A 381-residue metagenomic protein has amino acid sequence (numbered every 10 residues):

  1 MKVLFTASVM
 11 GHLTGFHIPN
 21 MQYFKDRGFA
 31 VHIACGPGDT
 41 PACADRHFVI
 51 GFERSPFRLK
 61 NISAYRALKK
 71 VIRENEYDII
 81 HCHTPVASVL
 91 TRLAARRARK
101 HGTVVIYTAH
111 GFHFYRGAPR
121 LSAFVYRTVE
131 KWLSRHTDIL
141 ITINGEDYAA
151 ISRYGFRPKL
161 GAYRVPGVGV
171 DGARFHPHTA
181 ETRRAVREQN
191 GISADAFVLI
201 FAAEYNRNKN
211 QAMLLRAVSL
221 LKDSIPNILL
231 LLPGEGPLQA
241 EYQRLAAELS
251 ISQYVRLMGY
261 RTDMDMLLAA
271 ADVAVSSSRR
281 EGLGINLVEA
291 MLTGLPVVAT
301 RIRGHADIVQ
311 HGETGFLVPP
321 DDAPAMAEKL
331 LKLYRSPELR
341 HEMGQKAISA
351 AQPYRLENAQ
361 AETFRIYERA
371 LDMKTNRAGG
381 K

Functional and structural regions predicted by a protein language model:
F48-V49, K131-E181: Donor nucleotide-sugar binding/catalytic pocket of nucleotide-sugar-dependent glycosyltransferases
A67, H176-I192, L339: A short helix/loop element that forms part of the nucleotide-sugar donor recognition site in Leloir-type
A185-E188, A325, K332, L339-P353 (+2 more regions): A short, well-ordered alpha-helix in the C-terminal region of glycosyltransferases
S193-K209, L215-V218: Conserved donor-binding/catalytic core segment of Leloir-type glycosyltransferases
Q243-G259: Nucleotide-activated donor-binding/catalytic signature segment of Leloir-type glycosyltransferases, i.e., the conserved
Y260, R279: Aromatic "clamp/platform" in nucleotide-sugar-dependent glycosyltransferases that forms part of the donor/acceptor
P296-A299, V309: Short hydrophobic beta-strand element within catalytic cores of glycosyltransferases and related nucleotide-activated
H311-G312, F316-A323, K332-P337: Conserved acidic donor-binding segment of nucleotide-sugar-dependent glycosyltransferases
